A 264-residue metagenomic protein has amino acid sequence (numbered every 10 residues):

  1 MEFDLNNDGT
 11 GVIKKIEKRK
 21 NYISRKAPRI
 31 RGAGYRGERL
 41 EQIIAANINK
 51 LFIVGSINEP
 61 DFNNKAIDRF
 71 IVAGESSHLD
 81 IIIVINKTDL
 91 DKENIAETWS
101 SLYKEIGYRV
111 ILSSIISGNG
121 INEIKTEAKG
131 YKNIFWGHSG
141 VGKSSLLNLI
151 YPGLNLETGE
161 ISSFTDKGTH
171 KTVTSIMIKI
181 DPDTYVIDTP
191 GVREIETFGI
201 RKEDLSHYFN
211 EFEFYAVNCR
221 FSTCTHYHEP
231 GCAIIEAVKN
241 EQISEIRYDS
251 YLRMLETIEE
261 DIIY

Functional and structural regions predicted by a protein language model:
M1-G9, K15-L51, D80-I81, T88 (+1 more regions): Helix-rich effector regions associated with P-loop NTPase G domains
N47-G55, S77-T88, G107-S114: Conserved beta-strand/loop subsegment of P-loop NTPase cores
V54-N64: Short, glycine-rich nucleotide/cofactor-binding loops
D61, D91, N119, R193-E196: Catalytic P-loop NTPase motifs of RecA-like helicase/translocase cores
K65-S76: Histidine-anchored nucleotide/phosphate-binding helix
D89-V141: Canonical P-loop GTPase G-domain recognition
S139, S144-S145, L149: Walker A/P-loop
